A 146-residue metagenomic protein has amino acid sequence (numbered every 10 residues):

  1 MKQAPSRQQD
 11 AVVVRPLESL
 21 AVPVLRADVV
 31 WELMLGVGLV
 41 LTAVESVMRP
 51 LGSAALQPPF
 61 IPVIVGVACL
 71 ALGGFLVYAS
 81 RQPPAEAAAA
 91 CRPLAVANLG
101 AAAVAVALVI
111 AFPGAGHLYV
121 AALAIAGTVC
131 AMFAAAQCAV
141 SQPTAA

Functional and structural regions predicted by a protein language model:
K2-M34: Cytosolic juxtamembrane helix and N-cap/initiation of the first transmembrane helix
D10-E18, S53-A55, S80-P84: Helix-boundary and loop/linker segments of multi-pass membrane transporters
V30-T42, Q57-R81, P93-A103, T128 (+1 more regions): Core segments of alpha-helical transmembrane spans in multipass integral membrane proteins
E45-L56, F112-L118: Membrane-interface helix termini and inter-helical loops of multi-pass transporters
G52-S53, L76-A89, V109-G114: Juxtamembrane helix-break-helix junctions at the cytosolic face of small multi-pass alpha-helical membrane proteins
A55-V63, H117-Y119, A124: Juxtamembrane helix-entry segments on the extracytoplasmic side of multipass membrane proteins
A103-A124, Q142: Membrane-helix boundary connector in multi-pass membrane proteins
G127-A146: Membrane-water interface at the C-terminal end of transmembrane alpha helices
